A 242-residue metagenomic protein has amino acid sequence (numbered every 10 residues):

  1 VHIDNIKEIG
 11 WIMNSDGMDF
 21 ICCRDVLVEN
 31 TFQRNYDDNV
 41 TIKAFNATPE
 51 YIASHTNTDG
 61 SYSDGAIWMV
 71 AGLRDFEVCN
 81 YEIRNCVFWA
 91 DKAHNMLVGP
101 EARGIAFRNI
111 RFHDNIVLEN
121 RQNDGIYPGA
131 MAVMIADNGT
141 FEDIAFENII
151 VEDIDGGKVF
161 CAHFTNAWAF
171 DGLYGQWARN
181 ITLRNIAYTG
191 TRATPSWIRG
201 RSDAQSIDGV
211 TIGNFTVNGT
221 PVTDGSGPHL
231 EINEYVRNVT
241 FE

Functional and structural regions predicted by a protein language model:
V1-E242: Extracellular/periplasmic carbohydrate-active domains that bind, remodel, or depolymerize complex polysaccharides
